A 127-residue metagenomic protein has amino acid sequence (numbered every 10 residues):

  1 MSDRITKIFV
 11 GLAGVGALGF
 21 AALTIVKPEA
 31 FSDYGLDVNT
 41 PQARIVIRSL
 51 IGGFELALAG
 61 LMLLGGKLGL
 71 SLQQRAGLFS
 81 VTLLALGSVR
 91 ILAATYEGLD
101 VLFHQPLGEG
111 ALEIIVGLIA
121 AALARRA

Functional and structural regions predicted by a protein language model:
M1-G16: Cytosolic juxtamembrane helix and N-cap/initiation of the first transmembrane helix
G16-V46: Hydrophobic transmembrane helix segments
V38, L99-A111: Non-cytosolic membrane-interface motifs at loop->transmembrane helix junctions
A43-L64, V81-A85: Core segments of alpha-helical transmembrane spans in multipass integral membrane proteins
I51-G53, A57, L107-I115: Membrane-embedded alpha-helical segments of multi-pass membrane proteins, especially the transmembrane helices
G60-G77: Juxtamembrane helix-break-helix junctions at the cytosolic face of small multi-pass alpha-helical membrane proteins
L86-Y96: Transmembrane alpha-helical segments of integral membrane proteins
I114-A127: Membrane-water interface at the C-terminal end of transmembrane alpha helices
